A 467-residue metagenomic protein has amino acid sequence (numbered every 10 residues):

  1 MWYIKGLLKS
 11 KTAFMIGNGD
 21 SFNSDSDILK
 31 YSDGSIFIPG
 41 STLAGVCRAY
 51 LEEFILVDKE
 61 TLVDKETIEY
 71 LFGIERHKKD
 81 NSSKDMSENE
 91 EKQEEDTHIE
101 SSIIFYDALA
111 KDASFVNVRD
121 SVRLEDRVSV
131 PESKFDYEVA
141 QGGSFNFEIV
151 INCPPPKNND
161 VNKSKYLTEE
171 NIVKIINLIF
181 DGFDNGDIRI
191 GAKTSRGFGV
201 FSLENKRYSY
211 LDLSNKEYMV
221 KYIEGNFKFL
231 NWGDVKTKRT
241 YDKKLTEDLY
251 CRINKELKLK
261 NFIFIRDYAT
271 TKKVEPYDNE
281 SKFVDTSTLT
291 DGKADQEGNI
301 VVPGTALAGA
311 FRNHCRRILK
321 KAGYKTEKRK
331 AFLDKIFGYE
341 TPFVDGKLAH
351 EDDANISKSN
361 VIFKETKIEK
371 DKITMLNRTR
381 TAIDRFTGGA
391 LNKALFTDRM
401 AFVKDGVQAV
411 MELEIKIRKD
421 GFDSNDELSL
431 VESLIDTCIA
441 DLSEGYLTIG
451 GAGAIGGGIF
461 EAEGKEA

Functional and structural regions predicted by a protein language model:
M1-A467: Small/polar/charged residue-enriched interaction surfaces, especially the RNA/DNA-contacting tracks of RNP/CRISPR
